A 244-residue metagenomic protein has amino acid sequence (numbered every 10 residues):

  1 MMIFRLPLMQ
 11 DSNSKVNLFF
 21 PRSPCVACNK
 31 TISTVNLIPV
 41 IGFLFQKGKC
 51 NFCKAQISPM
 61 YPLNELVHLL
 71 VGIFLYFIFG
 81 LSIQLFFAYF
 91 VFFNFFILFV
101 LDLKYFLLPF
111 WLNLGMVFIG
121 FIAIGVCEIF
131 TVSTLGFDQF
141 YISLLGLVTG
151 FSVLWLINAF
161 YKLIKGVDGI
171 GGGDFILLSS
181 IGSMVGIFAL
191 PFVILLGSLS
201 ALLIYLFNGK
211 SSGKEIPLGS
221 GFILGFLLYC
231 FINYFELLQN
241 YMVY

Functional and structural regions predicted by a protein language model:
M1-Y244: A membrane-topology feature that recognizes alpha-helical transmembrane segments and their immediate juxtamembrane
